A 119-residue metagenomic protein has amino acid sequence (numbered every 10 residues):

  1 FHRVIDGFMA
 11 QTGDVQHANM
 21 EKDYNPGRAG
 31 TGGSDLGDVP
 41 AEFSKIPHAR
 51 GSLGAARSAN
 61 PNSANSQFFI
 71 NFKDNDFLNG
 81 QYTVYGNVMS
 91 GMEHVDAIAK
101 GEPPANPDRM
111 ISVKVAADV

Functional and structural regions predicted by a protein language model:
F1-V119: Cyclophilin-like peptidyl-prolyl cis-trans isomerases
